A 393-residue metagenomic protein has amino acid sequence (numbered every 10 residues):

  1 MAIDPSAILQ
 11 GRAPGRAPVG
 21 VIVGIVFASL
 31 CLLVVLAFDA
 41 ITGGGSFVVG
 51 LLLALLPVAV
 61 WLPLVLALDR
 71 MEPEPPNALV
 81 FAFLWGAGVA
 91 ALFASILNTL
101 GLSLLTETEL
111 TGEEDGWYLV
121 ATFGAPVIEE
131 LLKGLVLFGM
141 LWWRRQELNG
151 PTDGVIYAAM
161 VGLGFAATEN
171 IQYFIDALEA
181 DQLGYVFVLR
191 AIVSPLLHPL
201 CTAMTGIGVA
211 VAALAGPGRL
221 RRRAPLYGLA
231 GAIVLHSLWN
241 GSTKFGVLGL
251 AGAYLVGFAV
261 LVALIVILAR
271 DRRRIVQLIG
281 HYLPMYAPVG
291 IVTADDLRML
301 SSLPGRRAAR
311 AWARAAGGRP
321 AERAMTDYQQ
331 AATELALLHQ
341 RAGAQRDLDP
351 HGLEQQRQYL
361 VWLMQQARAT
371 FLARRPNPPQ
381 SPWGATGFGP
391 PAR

Functional and structural regions predicted by a protein language model:
M1-R393: Hydrophobic alpha-helical segments at protein termini of multi-pass membrane proteins
